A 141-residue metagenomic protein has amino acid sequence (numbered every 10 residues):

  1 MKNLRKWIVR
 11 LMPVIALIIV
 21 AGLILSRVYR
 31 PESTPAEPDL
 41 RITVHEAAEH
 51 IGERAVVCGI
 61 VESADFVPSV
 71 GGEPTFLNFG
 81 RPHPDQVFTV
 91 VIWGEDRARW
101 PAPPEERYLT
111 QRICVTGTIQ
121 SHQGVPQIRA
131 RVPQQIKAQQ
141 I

Functional and structural regions predicted by a protein language model:
L4-I141: OB-fold and OB-like single-stranded nucleic-acid-recognition modules and their adjacent interaction interfaces
